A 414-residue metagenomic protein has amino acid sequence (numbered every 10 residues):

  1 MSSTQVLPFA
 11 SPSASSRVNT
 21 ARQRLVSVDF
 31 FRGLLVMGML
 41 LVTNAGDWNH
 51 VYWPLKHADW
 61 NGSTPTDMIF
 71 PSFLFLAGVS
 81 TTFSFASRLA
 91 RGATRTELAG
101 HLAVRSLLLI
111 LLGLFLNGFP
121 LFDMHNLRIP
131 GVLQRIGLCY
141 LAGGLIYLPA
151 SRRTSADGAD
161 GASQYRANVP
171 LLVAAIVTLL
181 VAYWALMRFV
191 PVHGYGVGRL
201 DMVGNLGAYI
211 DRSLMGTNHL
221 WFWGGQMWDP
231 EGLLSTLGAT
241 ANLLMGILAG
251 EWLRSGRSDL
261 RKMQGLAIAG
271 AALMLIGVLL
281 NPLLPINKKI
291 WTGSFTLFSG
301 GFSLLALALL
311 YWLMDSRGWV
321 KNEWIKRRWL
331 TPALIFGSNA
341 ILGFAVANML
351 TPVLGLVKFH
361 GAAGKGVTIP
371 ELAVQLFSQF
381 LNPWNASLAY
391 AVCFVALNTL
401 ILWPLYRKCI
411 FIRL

Functional and structural regions predicted by a protein language model:
S2-L414: Alpha-helical transmembrane segments and their immediate juxtamembrane cytosolic regions
